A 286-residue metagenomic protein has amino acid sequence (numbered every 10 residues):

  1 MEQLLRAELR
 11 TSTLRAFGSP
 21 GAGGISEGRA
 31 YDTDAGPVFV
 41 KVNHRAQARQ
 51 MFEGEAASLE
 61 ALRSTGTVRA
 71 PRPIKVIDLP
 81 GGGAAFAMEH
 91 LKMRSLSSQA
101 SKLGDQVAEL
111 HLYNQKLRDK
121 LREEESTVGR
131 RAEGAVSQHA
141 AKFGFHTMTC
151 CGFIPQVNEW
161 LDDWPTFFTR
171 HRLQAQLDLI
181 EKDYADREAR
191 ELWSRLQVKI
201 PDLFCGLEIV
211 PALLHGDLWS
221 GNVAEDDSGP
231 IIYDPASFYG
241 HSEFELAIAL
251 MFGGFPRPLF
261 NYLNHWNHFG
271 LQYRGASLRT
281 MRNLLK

Functional and structural regions predicted by a protein language model:
M1-E8, Q115-L213, D226, N264: An alpha-helical support segment within catalytic cores of ATP-dependent transferases
L4, E8, Q106-Y113, N283-L284: C-terminal alpha-helix
R10-S19: Conserved N-terminal boundary motif of the eukaryotic protein kinase catalytic domain
G18-T166: ATP-binding pocket architecture of kinase catalytic cores
V157-T169, D178, L207-L214, S220-Y273: Active-site Asp-x-Gly
G275-K286: ATP/Mg2+ or Mg2+-diphosphate-binding catalytic cores that bind nucleotide phosphates or diphosphates via glycine-rich
